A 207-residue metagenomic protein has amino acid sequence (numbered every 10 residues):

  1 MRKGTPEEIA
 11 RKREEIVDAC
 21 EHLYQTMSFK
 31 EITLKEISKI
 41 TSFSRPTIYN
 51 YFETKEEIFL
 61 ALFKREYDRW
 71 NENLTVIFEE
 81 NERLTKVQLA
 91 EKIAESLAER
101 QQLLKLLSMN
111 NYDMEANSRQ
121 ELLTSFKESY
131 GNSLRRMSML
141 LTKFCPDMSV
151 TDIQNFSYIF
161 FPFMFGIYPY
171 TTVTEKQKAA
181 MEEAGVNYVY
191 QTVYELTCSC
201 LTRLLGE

Functional and structural regions predicted by a protein language model:
M1-R11, T202: N-terminal intrinsically disordered/low-complexity leader segments
R11-K39: Short, amphipathic alpha-helix enriched in basic
E15-H22, I40, E57-E80, N132 (+1 more regions): Alpha-helical structural segments
K30-E57, A61: Helix-turn-helix
A61, T75-L103, F156-F160: Hydrophobic alpha-helical connector segments
L97-E121, E175-A179: Amphipathic alpha-helical segments used for helix-helix packing
R135-M139, K143-D147, F163-E207: C-terminal peripheral helix-coil segments that are non-catalytic and often amphipathic
C145, S149-S157: Membrane-interface starts of transmembrane alpha-helices
